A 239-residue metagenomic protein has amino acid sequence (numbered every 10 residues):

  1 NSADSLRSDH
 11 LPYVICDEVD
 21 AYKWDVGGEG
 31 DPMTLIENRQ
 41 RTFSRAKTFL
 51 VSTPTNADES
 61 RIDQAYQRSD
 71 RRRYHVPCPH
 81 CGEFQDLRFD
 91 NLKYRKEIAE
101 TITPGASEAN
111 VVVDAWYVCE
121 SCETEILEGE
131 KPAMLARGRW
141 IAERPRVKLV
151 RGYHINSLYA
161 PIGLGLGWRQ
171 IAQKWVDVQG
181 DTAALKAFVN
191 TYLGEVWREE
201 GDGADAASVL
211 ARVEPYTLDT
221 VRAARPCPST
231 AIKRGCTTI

Functional and structural regions predicted by a protein language model:
N1-I239: Short, flexible loop motifs at catalytic/binding sites
